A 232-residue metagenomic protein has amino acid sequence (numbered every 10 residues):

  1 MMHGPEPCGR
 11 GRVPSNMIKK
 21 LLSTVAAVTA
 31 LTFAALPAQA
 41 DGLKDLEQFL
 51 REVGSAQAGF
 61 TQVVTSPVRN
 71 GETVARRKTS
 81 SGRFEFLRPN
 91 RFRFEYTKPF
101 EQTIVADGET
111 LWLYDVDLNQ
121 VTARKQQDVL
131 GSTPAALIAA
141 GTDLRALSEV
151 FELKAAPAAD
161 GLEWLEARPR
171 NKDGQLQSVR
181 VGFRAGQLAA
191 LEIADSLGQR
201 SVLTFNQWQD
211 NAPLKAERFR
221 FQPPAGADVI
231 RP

Functional and structural regions predicted by a protein language model:
C8-A26: Bacterial N-terminal signal peptides that target proteins for export
A27-V28, A38: Cleavable N-terminal signal peptides
A34-A35: N-terminal signal peptide c-region/cleavage motif recognized by signal peptidases
A38-E47: Cleaved targeting-peptide boundary
A40-D41, T122, A146-P232: Gly/Pro-enriched, hydrophobic low-complexity segments that function as extracytoplasmic propeptides/linkers
R51-G108: N-terminal mature ectodomain segment of secretory-pathway/periplasmic proteins
R83-A135, S201-V202: An acidic-aromatic
